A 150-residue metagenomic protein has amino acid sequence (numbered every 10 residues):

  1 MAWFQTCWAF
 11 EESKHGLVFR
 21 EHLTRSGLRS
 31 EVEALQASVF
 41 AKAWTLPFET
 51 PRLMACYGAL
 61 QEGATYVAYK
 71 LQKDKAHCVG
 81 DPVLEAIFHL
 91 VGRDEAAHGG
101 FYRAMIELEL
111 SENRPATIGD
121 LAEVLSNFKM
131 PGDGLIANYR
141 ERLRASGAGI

Functional and structural regions predicted by a protein language model:
M1-I150: Non-heme di-metal
